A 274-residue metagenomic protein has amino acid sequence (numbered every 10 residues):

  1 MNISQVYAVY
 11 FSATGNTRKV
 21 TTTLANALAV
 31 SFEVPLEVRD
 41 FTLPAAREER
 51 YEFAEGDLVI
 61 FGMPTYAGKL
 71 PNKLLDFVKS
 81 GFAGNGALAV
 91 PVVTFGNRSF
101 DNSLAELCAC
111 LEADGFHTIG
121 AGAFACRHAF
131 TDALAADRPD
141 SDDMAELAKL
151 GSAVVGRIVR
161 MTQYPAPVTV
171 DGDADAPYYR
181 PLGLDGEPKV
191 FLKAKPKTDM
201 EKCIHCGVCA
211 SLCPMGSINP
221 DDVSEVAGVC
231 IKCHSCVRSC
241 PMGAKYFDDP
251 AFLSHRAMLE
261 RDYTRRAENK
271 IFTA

Functional and structural regions predicted by a protein language model:
M1-A8, S12-V20, L24-T42, E49-P188 (+1 more regions): FMN-binding flavodoxin-like domain, especially the glycine-rich phosphate-binding loop
P64, K193-A194, V223-S224, I231 (+1 more regions): Generic detector of bulky aromatic hydrophobic side chains
G172-H205, A210-S211: A mid-sequence, solvent-exposed acidic-amphipathic segment
T198-D199, I204-I231, S235-L253: Iron-sulfur cluster-binding cysteine motifs and their immediate structural context in ferredoxin-like electron-transfer
